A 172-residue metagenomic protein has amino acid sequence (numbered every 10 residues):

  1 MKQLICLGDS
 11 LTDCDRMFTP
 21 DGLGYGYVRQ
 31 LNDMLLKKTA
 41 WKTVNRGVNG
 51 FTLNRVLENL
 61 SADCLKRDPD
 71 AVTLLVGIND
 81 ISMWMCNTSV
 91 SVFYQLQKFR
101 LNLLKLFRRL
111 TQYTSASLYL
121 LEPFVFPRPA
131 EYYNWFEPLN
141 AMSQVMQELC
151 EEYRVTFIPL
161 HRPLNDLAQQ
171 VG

Functional and structural regions predicted by a protein language model:
M1-N49, N54, N59-D68: Serine-esterase "nucleophile elbow" of acetyl-processing enzymes
D33, K37-T39, R55-G172: Alpha-helical cap/lid subdomain in secreted, periplasmic, or secretory-pathway luminal O-acyl-processing enzymes
